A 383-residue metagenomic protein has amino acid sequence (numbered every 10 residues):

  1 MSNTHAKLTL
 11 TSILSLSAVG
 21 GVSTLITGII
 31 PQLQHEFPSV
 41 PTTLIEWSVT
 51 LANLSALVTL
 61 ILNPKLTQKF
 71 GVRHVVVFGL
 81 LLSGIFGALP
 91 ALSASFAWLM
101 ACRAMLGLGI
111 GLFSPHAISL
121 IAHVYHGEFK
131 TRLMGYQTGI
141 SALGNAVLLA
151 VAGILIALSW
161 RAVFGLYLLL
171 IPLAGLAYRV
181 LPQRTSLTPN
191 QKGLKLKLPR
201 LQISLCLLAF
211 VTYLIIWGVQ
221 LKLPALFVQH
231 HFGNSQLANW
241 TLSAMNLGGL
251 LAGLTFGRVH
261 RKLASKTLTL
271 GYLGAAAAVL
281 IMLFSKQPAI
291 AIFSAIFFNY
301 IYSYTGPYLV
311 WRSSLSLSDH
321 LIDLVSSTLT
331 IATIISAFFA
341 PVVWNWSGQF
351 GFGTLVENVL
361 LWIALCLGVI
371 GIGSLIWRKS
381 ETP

Functional and structural regions predicted by a protein language model:
T27, Q202-G249: Extracytoplasmic gate region of multi-pass secondary transporters
V58-F96: Conserved MFS/SLC helix-loop-helix module at the cytosolic interface between two early adjacent transmembrane helices
V58-V72, L251-A264, G348: Helix-to-loop junctions at the C-terminal end of transmembrane segments in multipass secondary transporters
F86, A97-M105, A289-F297: Paired small-residue
F96, C102-S141: Cytoplasmic helix-loop-helix junction between adjacent transmembrane helices in 12-TM secondary transporters
G127-P182: Helix-loop-helix hairpin linking two adjacent transmembrane segments in secondary transporters
S265-L309: C-terminal transmembrane helical hairpin of 12-TM major facilitator-type secondary transporters
S316-G353: A late C-terminal transmembrane helix in Major Facilitator Superfamily
